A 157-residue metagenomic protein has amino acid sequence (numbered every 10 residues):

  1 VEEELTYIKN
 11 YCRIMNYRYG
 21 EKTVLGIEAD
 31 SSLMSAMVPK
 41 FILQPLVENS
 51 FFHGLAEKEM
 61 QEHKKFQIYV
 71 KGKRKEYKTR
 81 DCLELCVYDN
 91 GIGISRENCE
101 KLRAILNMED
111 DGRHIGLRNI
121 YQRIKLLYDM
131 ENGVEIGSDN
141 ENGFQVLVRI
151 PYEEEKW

Functional and structural regions predicted by a protein language model:
V1-G137, F144-R149: Two-component histidine phosphotransfer core
P151-E155: Two-component histidine kinase transmitter core
